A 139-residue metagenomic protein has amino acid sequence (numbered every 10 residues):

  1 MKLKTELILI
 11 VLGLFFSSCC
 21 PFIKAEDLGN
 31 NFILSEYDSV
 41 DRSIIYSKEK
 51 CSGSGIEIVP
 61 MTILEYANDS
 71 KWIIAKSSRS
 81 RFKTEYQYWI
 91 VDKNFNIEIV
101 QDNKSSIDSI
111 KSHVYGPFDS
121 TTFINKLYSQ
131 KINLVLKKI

Functional and structural regions predicted by a protein language model:
M1-C19: Sec-dependent bacterial lipoprotein signal peptides
V11-F15, N31, P117, T122: Intrinsic disorder/low-structure terminal segments
C19-D69, S78, P117, Q130-V135: N-terminal export/targeting and maturation segments
R42-I45, R81-V91: Structural motif
D92-E98: Short edge-strand/loop segments of extracellular domains
E98-I139: C-terminal partner/receptor-binding element of secreted or periplasmic proteins
